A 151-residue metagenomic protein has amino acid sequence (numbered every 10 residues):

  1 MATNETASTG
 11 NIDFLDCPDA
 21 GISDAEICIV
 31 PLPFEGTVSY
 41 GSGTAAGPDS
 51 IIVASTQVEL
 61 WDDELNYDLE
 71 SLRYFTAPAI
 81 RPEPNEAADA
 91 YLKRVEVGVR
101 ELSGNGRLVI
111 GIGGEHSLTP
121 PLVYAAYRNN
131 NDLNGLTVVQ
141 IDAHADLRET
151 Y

Functional and structural regions predicted by a protein language model:
A2-Y151: Conserved alpha-helical scaffold segments that buttress catalytic/binding sites
